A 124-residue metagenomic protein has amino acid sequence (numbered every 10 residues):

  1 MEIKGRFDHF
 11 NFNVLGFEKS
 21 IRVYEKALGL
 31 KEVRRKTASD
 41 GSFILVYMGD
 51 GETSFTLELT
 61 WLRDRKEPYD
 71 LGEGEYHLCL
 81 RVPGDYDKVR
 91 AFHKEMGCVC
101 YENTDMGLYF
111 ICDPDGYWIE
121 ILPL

Functional and structural regions predicted by a protein language model:
M1-I21, E75-L78: N-terminal beta-strand motif that seeds the catalytic metal site of vicinal oxygen chelate
R6, I44, T53-F55, G74-Y76 (+1 more regions): Residues that flank catalytic or metal-binding motifs in active/ligand-binding sites
N11-S54: Core segments of cupin and vicinal oxygen chelate
L15-E18, L71-W118, P123-L124: Vicinal oxygen chelate
G51-F55, D64-K66, D85-D87: Short, charged/polar surface micro-motifs in flexible loops or helix N-caps
E52-L57, G116-E120: Short, charged/polar, Gly/Pro-enriched secondary-structure boundary elements
